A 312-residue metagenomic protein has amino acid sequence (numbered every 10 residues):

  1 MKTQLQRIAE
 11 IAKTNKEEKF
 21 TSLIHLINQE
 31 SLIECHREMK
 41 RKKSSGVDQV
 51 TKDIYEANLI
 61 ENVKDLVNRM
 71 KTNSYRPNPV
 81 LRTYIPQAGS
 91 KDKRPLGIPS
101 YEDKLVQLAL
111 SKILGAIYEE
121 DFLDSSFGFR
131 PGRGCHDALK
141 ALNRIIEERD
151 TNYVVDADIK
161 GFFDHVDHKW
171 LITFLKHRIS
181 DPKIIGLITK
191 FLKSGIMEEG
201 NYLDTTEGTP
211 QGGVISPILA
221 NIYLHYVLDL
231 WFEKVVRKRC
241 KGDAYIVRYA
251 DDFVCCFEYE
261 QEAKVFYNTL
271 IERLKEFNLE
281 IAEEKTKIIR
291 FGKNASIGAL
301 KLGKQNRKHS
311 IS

Functional and structural regions predicted by a protein language model:
M1-L23: Charged, compositionally biased N-terminal leader segments and the immediate start of the first structured element
T14, I27-R37, R41: Gly/serine-rich nucleotide phosphate-binding loop at the start of the catalytic core of nucleotide/ADP-ribose-handling
T21, H36-M39, K43-T51: Short, charged alpha-helical motifs in flexible N/C-terminal segments and linkers
N62, R69-Y84, D121-S296: Conserved polymerase palm-domain catalytic core
P95-S100, K304-H309: Conserved phosphate-binding loops in nucleotide/dinucleotide-binding enzymes
G97, E102, V106-S111, Y153: Duplex nucleic acid-engaging cores and interfaces of nucleic-acid transaction enzymes
L108, K112-S125: Electropositive, glycine- and tryptophan-enriched low-complexity nucleic-acid-binding patches
A295-K304: Short, low-order "capping/linker" segments at domain edges
